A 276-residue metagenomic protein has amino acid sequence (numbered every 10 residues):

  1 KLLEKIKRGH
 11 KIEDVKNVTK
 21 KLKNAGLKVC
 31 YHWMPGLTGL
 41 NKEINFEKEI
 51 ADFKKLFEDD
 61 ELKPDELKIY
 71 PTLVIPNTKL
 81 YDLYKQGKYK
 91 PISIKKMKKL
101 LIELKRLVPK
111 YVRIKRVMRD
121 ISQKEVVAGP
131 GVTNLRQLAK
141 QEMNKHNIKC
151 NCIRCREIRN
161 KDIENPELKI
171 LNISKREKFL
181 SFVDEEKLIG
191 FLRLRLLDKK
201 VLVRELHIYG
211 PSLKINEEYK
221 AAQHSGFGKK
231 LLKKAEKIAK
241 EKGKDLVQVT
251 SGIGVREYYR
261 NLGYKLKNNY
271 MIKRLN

Functional and structural regions predicted by a protein language model:
K1-C30, M34-K95, A222-S225: Conserved non-cysteine loop/helix-boundary elements of the Radical SAM core domain that shape
V29-W33, D65-I69, V112-R116, V201-R204 (+1 more regions): Hydrophobic faces of well-ordered beta-strands that scaffold small-molecule active sites in alpha/beta enzyme cores
P71-R113, R119-I158, N216-A222: Radical SAM enzyme [4Fe-4S]-AdoMet core and its adjacent flexible, acidic and glycine-rich loops/tails across
K169-P211: A conserved beta-strand-loop-helix scaffold within acyl/acetyltransferase catalytic domains
Y219-A239: Conserved acetyl-CoA-binding loop-helix of GNAT-fold acetyltransferases
K237-S251: Conserved GNAT acetyl-CoA-binding A-motif
T250-N276: Active-site/acyl-donor-binding loops of N-acyltransferases
